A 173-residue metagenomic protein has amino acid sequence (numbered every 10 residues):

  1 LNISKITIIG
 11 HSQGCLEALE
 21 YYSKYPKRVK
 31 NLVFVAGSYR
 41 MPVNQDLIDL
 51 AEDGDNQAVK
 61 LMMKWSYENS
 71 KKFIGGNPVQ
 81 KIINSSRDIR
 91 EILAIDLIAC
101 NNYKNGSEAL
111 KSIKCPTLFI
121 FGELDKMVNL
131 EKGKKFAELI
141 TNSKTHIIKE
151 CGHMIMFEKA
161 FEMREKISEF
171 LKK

Functional and structural regions predicted by a protein language model:
L1-I6: Conserved acidic catalytic loop of the alpha/beta-hydrolase fold
G10, G14-C15: Catalytic nucleophile loop
L16-L61: Flexible "cap/lid" loop of the alpha/beta hydrolase fold
P42, D49-S112: Conserved alpha/beta-hydrolase catalytic His-Asp/Glu region
I113, F119-F121, D125: Short beta-strand/loop motif that positions the catalytic acidic residue of the alpha/beta-hydrolase fold
C115, N129-E138: Short alpha-helix in the alpha/beta-hydrolase fold that links the catalytic acid
C151-R164: Catalytic histidine-centered segment of alpha/beta-hydrolase-like enzymes
